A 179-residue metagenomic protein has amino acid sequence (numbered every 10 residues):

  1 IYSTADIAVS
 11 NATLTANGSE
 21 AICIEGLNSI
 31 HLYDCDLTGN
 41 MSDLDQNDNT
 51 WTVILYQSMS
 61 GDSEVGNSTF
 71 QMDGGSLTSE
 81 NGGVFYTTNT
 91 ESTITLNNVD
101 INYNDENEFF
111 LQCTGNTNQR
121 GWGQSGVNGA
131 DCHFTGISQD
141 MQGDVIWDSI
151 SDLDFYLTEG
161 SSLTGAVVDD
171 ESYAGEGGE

Functional and structural regions predicted by a protein language model:
I1-Y2, A16-L27, H31, N40-G66 (+4 more regions): Extracellular beta-strand/beta-solenoid scaffold signature
D6-N11, S29-L37, V65-G74, S92-I101 (+5 more regions): All-beta strand scaffolds that present successive hydrophobic residues in beta-strands
